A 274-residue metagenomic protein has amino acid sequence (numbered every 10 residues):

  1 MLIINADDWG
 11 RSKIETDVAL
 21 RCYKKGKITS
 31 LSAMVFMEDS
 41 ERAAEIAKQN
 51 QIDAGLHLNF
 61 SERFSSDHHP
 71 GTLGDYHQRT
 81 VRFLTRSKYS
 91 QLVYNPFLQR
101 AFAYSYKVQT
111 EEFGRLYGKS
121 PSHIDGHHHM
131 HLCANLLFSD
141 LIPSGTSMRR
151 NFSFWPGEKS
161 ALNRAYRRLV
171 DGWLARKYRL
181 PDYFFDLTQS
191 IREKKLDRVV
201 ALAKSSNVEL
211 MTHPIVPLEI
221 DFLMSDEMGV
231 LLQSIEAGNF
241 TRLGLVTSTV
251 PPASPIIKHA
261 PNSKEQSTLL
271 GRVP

Functional and structural regions predicted by a protein language model:
M1-I3, K13-H123, H131-P274: Terminal accessory/targeting
A6-G10: DG-centered beta-turn motif at the end of beta-strands
